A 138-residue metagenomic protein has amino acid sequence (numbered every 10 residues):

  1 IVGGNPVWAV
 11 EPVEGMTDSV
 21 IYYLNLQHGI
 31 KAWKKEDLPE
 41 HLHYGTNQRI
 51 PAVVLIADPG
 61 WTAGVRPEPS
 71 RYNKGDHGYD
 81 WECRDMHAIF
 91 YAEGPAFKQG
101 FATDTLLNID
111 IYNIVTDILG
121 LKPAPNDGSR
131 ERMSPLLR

Functional and structural regions predicted by a protein language model:
I1-V2, M133: Generic preference for hydrophobic/aromatic residues in regular secondary structure cores
V2-A102, L106-D117: Active-site neighborhoods of enzymes that stabilize oxyanions during catalysis
D110, I114-R138: …; additionally, a secondary subgroup of soluble metalloenzymes is captured
